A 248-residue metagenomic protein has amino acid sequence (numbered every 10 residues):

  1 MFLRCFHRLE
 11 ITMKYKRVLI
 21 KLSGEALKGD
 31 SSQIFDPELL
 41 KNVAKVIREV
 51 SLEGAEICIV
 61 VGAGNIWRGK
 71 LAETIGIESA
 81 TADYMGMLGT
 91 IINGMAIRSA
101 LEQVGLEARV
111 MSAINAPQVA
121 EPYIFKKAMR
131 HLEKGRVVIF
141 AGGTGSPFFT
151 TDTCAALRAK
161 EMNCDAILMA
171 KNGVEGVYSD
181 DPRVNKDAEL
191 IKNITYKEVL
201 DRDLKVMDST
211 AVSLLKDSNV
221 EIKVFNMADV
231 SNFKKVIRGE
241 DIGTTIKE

Functional and structural regions predicted by a protein language model:
I11-E248: C-terminal catalytic "cap/lid" subdomain
